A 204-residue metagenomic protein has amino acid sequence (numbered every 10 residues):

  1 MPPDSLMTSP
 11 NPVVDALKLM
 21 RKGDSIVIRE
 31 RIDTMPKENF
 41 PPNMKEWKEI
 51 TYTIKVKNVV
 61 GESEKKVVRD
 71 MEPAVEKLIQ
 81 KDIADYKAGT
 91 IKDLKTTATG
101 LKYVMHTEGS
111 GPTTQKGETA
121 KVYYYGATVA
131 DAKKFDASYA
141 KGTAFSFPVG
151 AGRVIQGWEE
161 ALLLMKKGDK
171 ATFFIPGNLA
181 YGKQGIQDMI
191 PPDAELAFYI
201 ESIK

Functional and structural regions predicted by a protein language model:
M1-K204: Cross-family detector of peptidyl-prolyl cis-trans isomerase
